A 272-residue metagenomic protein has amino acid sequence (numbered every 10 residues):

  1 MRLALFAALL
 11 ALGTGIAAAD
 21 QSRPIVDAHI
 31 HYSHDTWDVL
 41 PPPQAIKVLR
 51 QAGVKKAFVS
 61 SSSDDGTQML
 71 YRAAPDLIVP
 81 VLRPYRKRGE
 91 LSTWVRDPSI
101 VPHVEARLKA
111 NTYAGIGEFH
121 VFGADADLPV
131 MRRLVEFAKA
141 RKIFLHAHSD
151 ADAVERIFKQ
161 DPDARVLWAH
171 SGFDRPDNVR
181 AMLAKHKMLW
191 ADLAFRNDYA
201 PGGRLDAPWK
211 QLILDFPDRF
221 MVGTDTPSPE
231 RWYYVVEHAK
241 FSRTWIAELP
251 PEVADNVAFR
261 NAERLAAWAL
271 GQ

Functional and structural regions predicted by a protein language model:
R2-L3, A18-A28, D38, P43-S60 (+4 more regions): Mid-to-C-terminal alpha-helical segments outside catalytic/metal-binding sites
A4-G15: Bacterial N-terminal signal peptides
V26-I30, A57-V59, V79-R83, G115-E118 (+4 more regions): Hydrophobic faces of well-ordered beta-strands that scaffold small-molecule active sites in alpha/beta enzyme cores
S33-D35, D64-T67, K87-G89, F122-D125 (+4 more regions): Active-site environment of divalent metal-dependent phosphoester hydrolases
P41-V48, G66-L70, I100-R107, V130-L134 (+4 more regions): A general structural detector for well-ordered alpha-helical segments in enzyme core domains, enriched
D65-F144, W190, F195-D198: Active-site gating/metal-coordination segments in enzymes
V79, H186-W190, V236-R243: Active-site gating loops and adjacent loop-to-helix segments of metal-dependent hydrolytic enzymes
D125-V222, G271: Catalytic pocket-lining loop regions of alpha/beta-barrel enzymes, especially the amidohydrolase/enolase/GH5 lineages
